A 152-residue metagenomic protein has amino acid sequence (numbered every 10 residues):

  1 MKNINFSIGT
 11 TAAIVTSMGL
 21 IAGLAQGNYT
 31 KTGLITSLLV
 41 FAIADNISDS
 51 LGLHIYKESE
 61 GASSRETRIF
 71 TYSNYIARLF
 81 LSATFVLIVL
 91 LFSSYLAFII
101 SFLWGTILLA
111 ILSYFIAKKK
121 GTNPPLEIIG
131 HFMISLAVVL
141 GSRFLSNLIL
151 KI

Functional and structural regions predicted by a protein language model:
M1-F85, G105: Hydrophobic, small-residue-rich transmembrane alpha-helices and their short perimembrane loops in multi-pass membrane
M1-K2, I129, I152: Helix-loop-helix hairpins and the membrane-proximal interhelical loops of multi-pass alpha-helical transport proteins
K31-I35, A97-F102, L126: Short, aromatic-rich membrane-interface segments at the entry and exit of alpha-helical transmembrane domains
A42-I43, F102-L108, M133-A137: Small-residue-enriched core segments of transmembrane alpha-helices in multipass membrane transport and channel
I55-S63, F92, L96-A97, K119-P124 (+1 more regions): Membrane-interfacial segments
Y72, I76-F115: Short alpha-helical packing/oligomerization segments
I111-A137: Interfacial loop-to-transmembrane junctions
L140-I152: Juxtamembrane boundary at the C-terminal end of a transmembrane helix
